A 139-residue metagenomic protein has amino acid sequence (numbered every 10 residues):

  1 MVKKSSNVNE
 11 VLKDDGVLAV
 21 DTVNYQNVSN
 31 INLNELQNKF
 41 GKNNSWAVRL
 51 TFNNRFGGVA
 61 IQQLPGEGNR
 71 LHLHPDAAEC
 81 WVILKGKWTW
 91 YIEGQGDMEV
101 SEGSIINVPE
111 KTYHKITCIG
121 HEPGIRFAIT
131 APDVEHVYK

Functional and structural regions predicted by a protein language model:
M1-G57, R70: A short, N-terminal "cap"/entry segment at the start of jelly-roll beta-barrel domains of the cupin/DSBH fold
V2-D21, R55-G57, I61, K115-K139: Double-stranded beta-helix
V48-F52, A60-I61, N69-P75, I92 (+2 more regions): Short histidine-centered beta-strand/loop micro-motifs that create catalytic or ligand/metal-coordination sites
N54-V59, N69, E79, G86 (+1 more regions): A generic structural signal for short beta-strands and their flanking turns/coil linkers
I61-L64, L73-W90, I129-P132: Short, conserved beta-strand element in jelly-roll/cupin
P65, E102, E110, C118 (+1 more regions): Active-site donor-binding loop signature of nucleotide-sugar glycosyltransferases
G94-E110: Short acidic-glycine-tyrosine-enriched beta hairpin
